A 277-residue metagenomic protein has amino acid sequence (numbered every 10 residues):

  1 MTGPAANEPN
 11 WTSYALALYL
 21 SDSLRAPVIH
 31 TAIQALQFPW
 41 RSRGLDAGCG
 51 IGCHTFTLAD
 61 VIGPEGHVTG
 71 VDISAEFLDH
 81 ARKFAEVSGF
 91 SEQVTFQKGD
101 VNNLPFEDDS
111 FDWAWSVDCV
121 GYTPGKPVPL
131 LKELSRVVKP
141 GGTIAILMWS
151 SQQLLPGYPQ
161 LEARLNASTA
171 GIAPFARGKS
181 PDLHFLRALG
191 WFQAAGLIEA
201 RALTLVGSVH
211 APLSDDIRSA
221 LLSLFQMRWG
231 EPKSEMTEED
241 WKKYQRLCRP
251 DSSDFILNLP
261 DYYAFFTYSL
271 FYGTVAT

Functional and structural regions predicted by a protein language model:
M1-S42, C53-T57, V61, F77: Conserved class I S-adenosyl-L-methionine
R43-A47, I51-N103, P129: Class I SAM-dependent methyltransferase SAM/SAH-binding core
G63, T123-P124, V138-P140: Helix-to-beta-strand junctions that scaffold the AdoMet/dcAdoMet cofactor pocket in Class I SAM-dependent enzymes
N102-A114: A short acidic, Gly/Pro-enriched loop at the edge of an enzyme's catalytic core that lines a small-molecule cofactor
D112-K126: A short SAM/SAH-binding and catalytic strip from SAM-dependent methyltransferases
V128-T143: A short glycine-rich, Lys/Arg-flanked "PGG" loop and its adjoining helix->strand segment in the class I
A145-L213: Conserved catalytic/acceptor-binding region of the Class I
A200-T277: Conserved Class I S-adenosyl-L-methionine
